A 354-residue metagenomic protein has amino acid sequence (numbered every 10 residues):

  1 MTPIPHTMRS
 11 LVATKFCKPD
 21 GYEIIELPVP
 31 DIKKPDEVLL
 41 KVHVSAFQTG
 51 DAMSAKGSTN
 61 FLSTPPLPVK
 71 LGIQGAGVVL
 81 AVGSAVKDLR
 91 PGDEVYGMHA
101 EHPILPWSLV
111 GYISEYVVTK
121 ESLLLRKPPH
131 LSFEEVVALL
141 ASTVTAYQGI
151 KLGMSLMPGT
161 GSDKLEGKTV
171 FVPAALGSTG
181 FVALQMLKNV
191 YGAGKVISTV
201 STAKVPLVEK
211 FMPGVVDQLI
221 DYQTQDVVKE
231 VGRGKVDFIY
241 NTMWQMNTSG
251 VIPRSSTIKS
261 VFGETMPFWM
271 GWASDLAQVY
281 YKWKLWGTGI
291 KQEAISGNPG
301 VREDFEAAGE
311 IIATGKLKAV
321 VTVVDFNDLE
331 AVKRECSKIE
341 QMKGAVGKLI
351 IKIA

Functional and structural regions predicted by a protein language model:
M1-D20, I24-E26, I32, D275-V279 (+1 more regions): Eukaryotic N-terminal low-complexity, Ser/Thr- and Lys/Arg-rich leader segments that predominantly function as
P28-F47, S58-I104, V110-G111, L123: Glycine-rich beta-strand-centered segment in the early N-terminal region that forms part of a ligand/cofactor-binding
Y96, I239-Y240: N-terminal Rossmann-like NAD(P) cofactor-binding module of classical short-chain dehydrogenase/reductase
M98-A174: NAD(P)H dinucleotide-binding glycine-rich loop of Rossmann-like/cofactor-binding domains, especially the beta1-alpha1
L139-T224: Mid-domain Rossmann-like dinucleotide-binding core that forms the NAD(H)/NADP(H) cofactor-binding site
T224-D237: Short amphipathic alpha-helix with an adjacent loop that forms part of the alpha/beta core around
Q245-L317: Glycine-rich phosphate-binding loop and adjacent beta-alpha segment of Rossmann(oid) nucleotide-cofactor-binding
S296-A354: C-terminal hydrophobic helical "lid"/dimerization subdomain of Rossmann-like NAD(P)H-dependent oxidoreductases
